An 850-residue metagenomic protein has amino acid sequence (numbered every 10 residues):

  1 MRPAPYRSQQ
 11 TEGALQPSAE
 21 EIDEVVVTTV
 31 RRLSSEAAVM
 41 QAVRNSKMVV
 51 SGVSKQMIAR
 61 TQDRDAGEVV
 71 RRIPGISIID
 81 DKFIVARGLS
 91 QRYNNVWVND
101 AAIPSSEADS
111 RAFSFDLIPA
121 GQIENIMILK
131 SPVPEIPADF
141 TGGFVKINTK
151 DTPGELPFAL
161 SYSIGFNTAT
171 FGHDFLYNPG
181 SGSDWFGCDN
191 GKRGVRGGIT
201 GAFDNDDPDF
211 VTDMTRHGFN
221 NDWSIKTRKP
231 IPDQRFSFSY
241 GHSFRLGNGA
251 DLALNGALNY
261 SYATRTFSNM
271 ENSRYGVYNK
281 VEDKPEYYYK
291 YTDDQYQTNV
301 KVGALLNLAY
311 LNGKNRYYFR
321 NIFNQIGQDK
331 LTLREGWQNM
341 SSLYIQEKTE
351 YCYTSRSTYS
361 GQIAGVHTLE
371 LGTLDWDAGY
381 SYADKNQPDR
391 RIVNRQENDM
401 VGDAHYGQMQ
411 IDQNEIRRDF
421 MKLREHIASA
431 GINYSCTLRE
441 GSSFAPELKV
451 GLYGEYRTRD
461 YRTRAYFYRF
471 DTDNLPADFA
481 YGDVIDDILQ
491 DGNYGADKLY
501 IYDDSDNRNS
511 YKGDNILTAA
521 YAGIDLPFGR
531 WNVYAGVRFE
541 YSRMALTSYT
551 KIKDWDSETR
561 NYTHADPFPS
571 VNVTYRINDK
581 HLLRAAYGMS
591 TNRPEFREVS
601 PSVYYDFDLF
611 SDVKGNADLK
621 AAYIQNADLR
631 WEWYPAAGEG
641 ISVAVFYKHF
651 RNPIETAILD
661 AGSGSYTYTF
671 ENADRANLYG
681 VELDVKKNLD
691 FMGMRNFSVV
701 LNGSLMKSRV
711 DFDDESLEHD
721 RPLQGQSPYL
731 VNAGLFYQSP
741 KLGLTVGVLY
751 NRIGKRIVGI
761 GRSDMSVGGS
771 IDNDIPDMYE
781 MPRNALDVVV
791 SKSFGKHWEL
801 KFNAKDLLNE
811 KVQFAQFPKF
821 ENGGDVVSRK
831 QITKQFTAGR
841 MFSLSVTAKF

Functional and structural regions predicted by a protein language model:
Y6-A59, Q91: Short, acidic, small-residue-rich periplasmic hinge/interaction motif at the N-terminus of Gram-negative outer-membrane
R72-P74, A101-K130, K150, L176: Short acidic/polar hinge/loop motifs at secondary-structure boundaries that mediate gating or recognition
A102, N386, G402-D403, G407 (+7 more regions): Surface-exposed extracellular loop regions of Gram-negative outer-membrane beta-barrel proteins, predominantly
I118-L160: A beta-strand signature from Gram-negative outer-membrane beta-barrel systems, especially the internal plug domain
F210, H217-T332, Y359-G361, P569-V571: Transmembrane beta-barrel wall of Gram-negative outer-membrane proteins
D419, L423-R424, G431, Y481 (+5 more regions): Outer membrane beta-barrel strand-and-loop segments of large Gram-negative receptors, especially TonB-dependent
F646-H649, T667-I760: Gram-negative outer-membrane beta-barrel transporters
R752-S766, S791-F850: C-terminal beta-signal and adjacent terminal beta-strands/loops of Gram-negative outer-membrane beta-barrel proteins
